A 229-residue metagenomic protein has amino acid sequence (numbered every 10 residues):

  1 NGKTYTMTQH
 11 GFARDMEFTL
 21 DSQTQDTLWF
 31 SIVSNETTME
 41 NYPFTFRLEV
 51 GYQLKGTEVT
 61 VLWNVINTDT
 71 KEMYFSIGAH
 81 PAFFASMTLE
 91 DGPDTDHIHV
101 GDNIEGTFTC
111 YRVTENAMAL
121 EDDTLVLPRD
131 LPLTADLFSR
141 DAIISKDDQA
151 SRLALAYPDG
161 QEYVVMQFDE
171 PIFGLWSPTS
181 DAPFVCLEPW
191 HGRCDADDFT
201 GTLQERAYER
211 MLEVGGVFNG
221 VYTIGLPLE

Functional and structural regions predicted by a protein language model:
G2-T6, W63, R210-P227: Short Pro-Gly-centered flexible turn/kink motifs
T4-G56: Extended, loop-rich substrate-binding clefts of extracytoplasmic carbohydrate-active enzymes
Y5-H10, D15-S22, L127-A207: Acidic/His-leaning functional-site neighborhoods
F12, S76-F84: Histidine-centered catalytic micro-motifs
E49-G51, A207-L212: Beta-strand-rich interaction surfaces with strong enrichment in secreted/lumenal proteins
W63-D69, S177-P178: Asparagine-centered strand-capping/turn motif at beta-strand->loop junctions
D69-T70, L228: Short, acidic/polar linear motifs in exposed loop/turn regions
E72, A82-F168: Active-site/ligand-binding surface loops and adjacent short beta/alpha elements that line catalytic pockets across
